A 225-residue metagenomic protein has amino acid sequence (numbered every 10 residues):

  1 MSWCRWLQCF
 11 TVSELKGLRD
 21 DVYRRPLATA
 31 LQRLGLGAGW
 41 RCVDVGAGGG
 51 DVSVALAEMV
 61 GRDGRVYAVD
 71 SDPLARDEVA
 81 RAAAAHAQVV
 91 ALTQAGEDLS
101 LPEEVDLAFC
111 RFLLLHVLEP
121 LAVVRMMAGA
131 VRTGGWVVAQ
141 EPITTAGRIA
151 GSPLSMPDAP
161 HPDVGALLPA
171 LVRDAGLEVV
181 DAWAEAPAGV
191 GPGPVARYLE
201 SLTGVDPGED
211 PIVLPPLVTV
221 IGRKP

Functional and structural regions predicted by a protein language model:
W3, A166, E178-P225: Conserved Class I S-adenosyl-L-methionine
W3, T11-T29: Conserved SAM-binding loop and adjacent beta-strand
D20, V138-G193: Conserved catalytic/acceptor-binding region of the Class I
D21-W40, A55: Conserved alpha-helix/loop element of class I SAM-dependent methyltransferases that forms part of the SAM/SAH-binding
R41-V43, G49-L99: Class I SAM-dependent methyltransferase SAM/SAH-binding core
D98-A108: A short acidic, Gly/Pro-enriched loop at the edge of an enzyme's catalytic core that lines a small-molecule cofactor
D106-L121: A short SAM/SAH-binding and catalytic strip from SAM-dependent methyltransferases
L121-W136: A short glycine-rich, Lys/Arg-flanked "PGG" loop and its adjoining helix->strand segment in the class I
